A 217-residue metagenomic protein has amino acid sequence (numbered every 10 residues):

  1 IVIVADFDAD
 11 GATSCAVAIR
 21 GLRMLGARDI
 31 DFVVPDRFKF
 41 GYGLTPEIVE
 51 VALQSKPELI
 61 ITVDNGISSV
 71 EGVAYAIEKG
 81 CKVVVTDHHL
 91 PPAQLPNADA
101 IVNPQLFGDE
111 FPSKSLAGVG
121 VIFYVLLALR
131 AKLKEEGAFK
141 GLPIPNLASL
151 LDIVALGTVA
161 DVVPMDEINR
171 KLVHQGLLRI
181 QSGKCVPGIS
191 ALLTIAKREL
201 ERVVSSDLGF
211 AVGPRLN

Functional and structural regions predicted by a protein language model:
I1-L216: Replace "Mg2+/Mn2+-dependent" with "divalent metal-dependent
